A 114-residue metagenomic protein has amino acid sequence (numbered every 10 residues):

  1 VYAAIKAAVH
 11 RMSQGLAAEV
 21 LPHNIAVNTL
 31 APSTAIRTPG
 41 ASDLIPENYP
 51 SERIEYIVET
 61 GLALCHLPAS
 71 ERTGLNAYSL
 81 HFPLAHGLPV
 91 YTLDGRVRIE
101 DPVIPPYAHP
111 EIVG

Functional and structural regions predicted by a protein language model:
Y2: Catalytic tyrosine of NAD(P)H-dependent dehydrogenase/reductases that use a Tyr as the general acid/base
I5, S13: Active-site helix of classical SDR
G15-I25, P68: Active-site-adjacent segment of SDR/Rossmann-fold oxidoreductases
L21, I45-P46: Residue-level recognition of short, structured coil/turn motifs that connect secondary structure elements
I25, T29, S33-L44: Short beta-loop-alpha junction of Rossmann-like oxidoreductase domains
T29-L30, P46-G114: C-terminal helical subdomain
